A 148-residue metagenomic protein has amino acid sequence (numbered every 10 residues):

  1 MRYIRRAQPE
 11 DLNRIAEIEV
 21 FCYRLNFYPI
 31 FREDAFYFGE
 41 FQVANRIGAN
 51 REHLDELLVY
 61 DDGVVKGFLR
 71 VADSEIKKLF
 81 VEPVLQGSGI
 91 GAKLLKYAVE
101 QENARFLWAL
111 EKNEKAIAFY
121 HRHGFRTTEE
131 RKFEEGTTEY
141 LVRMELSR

Functional and structural regions predicted by a protein language model:
Y3-E17: A short beta-loop-alpha structural element at the N-terminal edge of CoA-dependent acyl/N-acetyltransferase catalytic
V20-I47: Conserved GNAT-fold acetyl-CoA-binding loop/helix
A44-L58, E75: A short helix-loop-beta-strand connector motif used in the catalytic cores of GNAT acetyltransferases and, in some
D55-G67: Conserved beta-hairpin
A72-Q86, A109-L110: A short, internal acetyl-CoA/4′-phosphopantetheine-binding micro-motif in the GNAT/acyltransferase core
L85-Y97: Conserved acetyl-CoA pyrophosphate-binding loop and the N-cap/start of the following alpha-helix in GNAT-like
E100-K112: Conserved GNAT acetyl-CoA-binding A-motif
W108-L110, R126-V142: Conserved catalytic-core motifs of GNAT/GCN5-like acyltransferases
